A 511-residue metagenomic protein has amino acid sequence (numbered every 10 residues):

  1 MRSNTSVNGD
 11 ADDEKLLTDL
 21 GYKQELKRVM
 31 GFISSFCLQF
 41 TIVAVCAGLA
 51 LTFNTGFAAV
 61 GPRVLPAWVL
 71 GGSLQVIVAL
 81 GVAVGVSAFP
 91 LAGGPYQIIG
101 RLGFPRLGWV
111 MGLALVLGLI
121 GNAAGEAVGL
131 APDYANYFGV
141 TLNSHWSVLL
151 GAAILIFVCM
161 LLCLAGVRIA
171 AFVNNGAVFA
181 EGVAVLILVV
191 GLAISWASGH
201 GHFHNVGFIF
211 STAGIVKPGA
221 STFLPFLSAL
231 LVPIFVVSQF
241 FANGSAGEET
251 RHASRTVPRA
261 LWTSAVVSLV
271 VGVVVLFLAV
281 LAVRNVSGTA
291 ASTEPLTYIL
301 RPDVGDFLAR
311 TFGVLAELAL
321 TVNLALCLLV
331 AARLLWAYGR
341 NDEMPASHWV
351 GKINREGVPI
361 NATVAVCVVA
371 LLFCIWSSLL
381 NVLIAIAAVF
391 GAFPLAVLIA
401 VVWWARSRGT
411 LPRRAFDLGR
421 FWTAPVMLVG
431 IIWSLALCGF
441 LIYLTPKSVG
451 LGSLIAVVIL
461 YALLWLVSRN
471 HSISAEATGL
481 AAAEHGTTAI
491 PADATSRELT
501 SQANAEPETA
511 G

Functional and structural regions predicted by a protein language model:
M1-F53, F57-R63, V76, L80 (+3 more regions): Membrane-interface "cap" regions at the ends of multi-pass membrane proteins
A47-W146, S264-V274, G450-I459: Extracellular loop-to-transmembrane helix junctions
V64-L65, T141-S147, G176-R310: Helix-loop-helix junctions that connect adjacent transmembrane segments in multi-pass membrane transporters
A67, N381-G391, F421-G511: A generic transmembrane alpha-helix motif of multi-pass inner-membrane proteins
Q97-G100, F104, N136-T141, T212-K217 (+2 more regions): TM-loop-TM module centered on a large, flexible mid-protein loop between adjacent transmembrane helices in multi-pass
Q97-R101, R106, A127-L150, A184-I187 (+4 more regions): Helix-loop-helix connectors at the membrane interface of multi-pass transporters/channels
Y134, V148-F208, L261-A265, I384-V397 (+3 more regions): Membrane-interface loop-to-helix entry segments
H348-I360, L395-S448, A475-T478: C-terminal membrane-solvent junction of multi-pass transporters and transport-like membrane proteins
